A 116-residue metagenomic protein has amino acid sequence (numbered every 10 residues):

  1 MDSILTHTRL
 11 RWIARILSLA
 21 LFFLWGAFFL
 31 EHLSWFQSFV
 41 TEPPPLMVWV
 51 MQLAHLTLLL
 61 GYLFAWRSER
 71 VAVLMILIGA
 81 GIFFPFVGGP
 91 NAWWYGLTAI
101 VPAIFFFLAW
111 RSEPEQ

Functional and structural regions predicted by a protein language model:
M1-H7: Short, Lys/Arg-rich, polar N-terminal cytosolic tail immediately upstream of the first transmembrane signal-anchor
H7-L17, F23, F36-Q37, W93-Q116: Alpha-helical transmembrane segments and their immediate juxtamembrane flanks in integral membrane proteins
L21-L30, L77-N91: Aromatic-anchored segments of alpha-helical transmembrane domains
L30-W35, V71: Membrane-helix interface motif
L33-P44: Membrane-interface helix termini and inter-helical loops of multi-pass transporters
L46-H55, W94-A99: Alpha-helical transmembrane segments of polytopic membrane proteins
H55-Y62, I76-F84: Hydrophobic, membrane-inserted alpha-helices
Y62-L74: Membrane-helix interface "capping/anchor" motifs
